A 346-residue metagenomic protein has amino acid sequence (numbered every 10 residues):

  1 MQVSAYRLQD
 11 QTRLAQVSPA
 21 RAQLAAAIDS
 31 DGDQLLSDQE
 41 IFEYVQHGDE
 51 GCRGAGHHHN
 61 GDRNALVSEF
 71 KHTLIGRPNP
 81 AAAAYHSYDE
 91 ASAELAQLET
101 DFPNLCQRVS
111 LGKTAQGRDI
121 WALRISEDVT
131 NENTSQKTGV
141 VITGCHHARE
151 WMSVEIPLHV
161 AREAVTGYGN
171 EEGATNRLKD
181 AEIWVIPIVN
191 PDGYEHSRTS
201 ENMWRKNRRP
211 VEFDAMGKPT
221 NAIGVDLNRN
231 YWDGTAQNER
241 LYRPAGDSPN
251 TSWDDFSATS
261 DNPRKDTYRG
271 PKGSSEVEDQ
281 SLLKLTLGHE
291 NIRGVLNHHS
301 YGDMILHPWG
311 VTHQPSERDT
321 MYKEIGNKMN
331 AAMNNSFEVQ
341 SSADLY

Functional and structural regions predicted by a protein language model:
M1-N79, Y85-E90, D128: Calcium-binding acidic motifs and repeat modules
D10, D31, P78-H86, H146-R149 (+2 more regions): Second-shell loop/turn segments in exported
A20-Q23, A27, E40-E43, E90-Q97 (+8 more regions): Extracytoplasmic/secreted proteins, especially bacterial periplasmic and envelope-associated proteins
H86-K137, K206-P219, I223: Soluble metallo-hydrolase cores and metallopeptidase-like ectodomains found primarily in the secretory/periplasmic
Q107-G112, D119-R124, G139-T143, R149-S153 (+5 more regions): Structural recognition of the beta-strand scaffold that forms the well-ordered cores of secreted hydrolase catalytic
N133-T166: Enzymes and membrane/adaptor proteins characterized by extended Gly/Ser/Thr/Asp/Glu-rich, aromatic-dotted
S153-T199: Short helix-loop-beta-strand segments that form the rim/entrance of peptidase-like active sites
W204-Y346: Metallocarboxypeptidase
